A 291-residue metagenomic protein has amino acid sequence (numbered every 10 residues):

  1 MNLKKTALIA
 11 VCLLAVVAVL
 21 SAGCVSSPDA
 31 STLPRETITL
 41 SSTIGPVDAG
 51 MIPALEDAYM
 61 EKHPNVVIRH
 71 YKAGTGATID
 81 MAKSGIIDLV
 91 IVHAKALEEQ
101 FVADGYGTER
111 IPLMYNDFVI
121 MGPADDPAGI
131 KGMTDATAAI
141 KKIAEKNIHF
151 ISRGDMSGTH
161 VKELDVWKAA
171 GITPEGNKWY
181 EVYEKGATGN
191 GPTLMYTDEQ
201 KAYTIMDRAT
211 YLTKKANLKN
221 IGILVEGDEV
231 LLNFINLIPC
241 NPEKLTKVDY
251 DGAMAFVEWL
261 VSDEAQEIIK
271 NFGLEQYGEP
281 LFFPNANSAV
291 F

Functional and structural regions predicted by a protein language model:
M1-T32: Secretory targeting signatures
V16-V19, A82, V248: Structural motif
C24-K62, V67, G76, K95 (+2 more regions): Exported/periplasmic ABC-transporter solute-binding proteins
I79-A94, E98-L113: Short beta-strand-centered segments that line the small-molecule binding cleft or hinge of alpha/beta clamshell
G105-Y106, R110-D125, A136, D228-N233: Short Pro/Gly-enriched coil loops immediately N-terminal to beta-strands
